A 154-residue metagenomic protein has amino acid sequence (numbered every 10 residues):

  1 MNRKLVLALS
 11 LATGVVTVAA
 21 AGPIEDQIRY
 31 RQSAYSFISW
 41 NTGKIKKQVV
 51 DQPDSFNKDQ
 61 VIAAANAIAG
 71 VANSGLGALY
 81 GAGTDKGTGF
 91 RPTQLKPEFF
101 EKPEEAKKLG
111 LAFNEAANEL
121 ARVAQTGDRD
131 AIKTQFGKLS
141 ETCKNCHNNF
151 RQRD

Functional and structural regions predicted by a protein language model:
M1-L7: Bacterial N-terminal signal peptides that target proteins for export
L7-A8, Y35: General helical structural elements
A8-G14: Bacterial N-terminal signal peptides
V16-G22: Sec/Tat signal peptide C-region and signal peptidase I cleavage site
E25-D154: Sequence context surrounding c-type heme c attachment/ligation sites in exported
